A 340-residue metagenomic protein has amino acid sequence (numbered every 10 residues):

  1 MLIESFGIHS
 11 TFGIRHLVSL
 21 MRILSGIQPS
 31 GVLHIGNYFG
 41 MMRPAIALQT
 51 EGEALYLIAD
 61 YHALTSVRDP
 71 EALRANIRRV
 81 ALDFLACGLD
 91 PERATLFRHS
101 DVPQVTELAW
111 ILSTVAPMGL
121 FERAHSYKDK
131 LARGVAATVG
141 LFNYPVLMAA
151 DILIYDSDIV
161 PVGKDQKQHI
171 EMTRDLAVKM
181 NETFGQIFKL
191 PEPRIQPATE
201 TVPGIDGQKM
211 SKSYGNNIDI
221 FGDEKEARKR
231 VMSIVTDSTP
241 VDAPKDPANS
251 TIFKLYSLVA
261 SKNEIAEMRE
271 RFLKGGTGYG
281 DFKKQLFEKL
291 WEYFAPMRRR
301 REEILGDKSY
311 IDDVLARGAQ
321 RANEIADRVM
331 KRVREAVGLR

Functional and structural regions predicted by a protein language model:
M1-L20: Intrinsic disorder/low-complexity segments
R22-A150, E302: N-terminal Rossmann-like or analogous alpha/beta NTP/dinucleotide-binding catalytic cores that position adenine
E53, M118-E122, I154-P161, A260-M268 (+1 more regions): Short helix-capping/linker segments at secondary-structure and domain boundaries
D69-P70, V160-G163, D242: Short, polar/flexible loop-turn hinges at active-site or ligand-entry regions and domain interfaces
A81, G88, A116-G119, S157 (+2 more regions): A generic secondary-structure signal for well-formed alpha-helical elements
T95-R98, P161, T239: Short catalytic-loop micro-motif centered on adjacent basic/acidic residues
L131-M180, F184: Internal, conserved structured core segments that host functional sites
Q168, R174-R340: Conserved nucleotide- and phosphate/pyrophosphate-binding catalytic cores in adenylate/nucleotidyl-handling enzymes
